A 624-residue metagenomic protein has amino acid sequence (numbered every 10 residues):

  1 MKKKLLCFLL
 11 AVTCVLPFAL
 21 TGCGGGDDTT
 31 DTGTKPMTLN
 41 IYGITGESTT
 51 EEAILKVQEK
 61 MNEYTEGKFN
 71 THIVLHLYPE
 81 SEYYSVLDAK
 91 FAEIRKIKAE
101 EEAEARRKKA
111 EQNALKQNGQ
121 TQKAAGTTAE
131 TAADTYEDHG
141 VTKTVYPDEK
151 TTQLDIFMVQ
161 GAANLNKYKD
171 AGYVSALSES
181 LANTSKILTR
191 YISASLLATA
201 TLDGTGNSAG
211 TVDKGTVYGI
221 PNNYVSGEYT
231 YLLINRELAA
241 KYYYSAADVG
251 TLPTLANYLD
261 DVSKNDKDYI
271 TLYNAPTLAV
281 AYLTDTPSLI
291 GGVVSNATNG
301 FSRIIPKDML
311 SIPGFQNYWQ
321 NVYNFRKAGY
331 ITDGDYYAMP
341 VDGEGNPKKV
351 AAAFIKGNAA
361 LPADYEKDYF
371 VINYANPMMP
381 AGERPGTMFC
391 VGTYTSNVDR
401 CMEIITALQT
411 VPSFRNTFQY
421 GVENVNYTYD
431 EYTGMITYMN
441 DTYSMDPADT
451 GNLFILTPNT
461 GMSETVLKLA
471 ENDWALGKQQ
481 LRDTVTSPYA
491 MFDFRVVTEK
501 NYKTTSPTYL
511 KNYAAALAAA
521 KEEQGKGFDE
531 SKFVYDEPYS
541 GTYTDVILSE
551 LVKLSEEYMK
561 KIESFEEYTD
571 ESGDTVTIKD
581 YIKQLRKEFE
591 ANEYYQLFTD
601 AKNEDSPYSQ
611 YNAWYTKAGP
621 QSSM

Functional and structural regions predicted by a protein language model:
K2, L9-L10, C14, F18-M624: Extracytoplasmic/secretory soluble proteins
